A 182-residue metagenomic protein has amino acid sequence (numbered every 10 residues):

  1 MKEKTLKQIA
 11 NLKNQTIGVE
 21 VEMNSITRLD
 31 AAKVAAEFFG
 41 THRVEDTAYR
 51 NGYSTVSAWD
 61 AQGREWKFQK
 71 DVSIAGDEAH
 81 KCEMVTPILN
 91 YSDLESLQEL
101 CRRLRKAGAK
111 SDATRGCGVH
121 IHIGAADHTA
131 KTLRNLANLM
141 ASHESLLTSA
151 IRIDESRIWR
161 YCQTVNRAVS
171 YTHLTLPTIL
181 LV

Functional and structural regions predicted by a protein language model:
M1-A107: Terminal catalytic/cofactor-binding subdomain
V44, D112, S145-C162: Flexible helix-coil linker/hinge segments at domain or subdomain boundaries
R50-D60, I123, I153-Q163: Short proline/glycine- and acidic-rich turn/helix-capping motifs at secondary-structure junctions
L94-C101, A126-I151: Helical (often loop-to-helix) elements that flank the catalytic cores of nucleotide-handling enzymes
D112-H128: Histidine-centered divalent-metal-coordination microenvironment in nucleic-acid enzymes
A168-V169: Acidic, proline/serine/threonine- and glycine-rich low-complexity intrinsically disordered segments
T172-T178: Conserved small/polar residues in nucleotide/adenosyl-binding loops
